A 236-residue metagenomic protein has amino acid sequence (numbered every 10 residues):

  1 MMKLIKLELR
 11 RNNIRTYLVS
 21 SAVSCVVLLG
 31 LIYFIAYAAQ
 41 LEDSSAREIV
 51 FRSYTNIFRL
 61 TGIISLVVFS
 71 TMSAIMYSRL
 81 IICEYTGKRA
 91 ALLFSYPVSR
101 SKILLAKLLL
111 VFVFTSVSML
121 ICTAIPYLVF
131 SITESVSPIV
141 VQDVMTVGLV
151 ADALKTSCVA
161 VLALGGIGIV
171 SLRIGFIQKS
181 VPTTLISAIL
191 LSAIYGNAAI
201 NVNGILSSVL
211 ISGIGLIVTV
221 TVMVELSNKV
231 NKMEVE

Functional and structural regions predicted by a protein language model:
M1-C25: Aromatic- and glycine-rich beta-strand/loop motifs that create alpha-glucan
Y17-L18, S99-R100, L104-L105, S180-L185 (+1 more regions): Membrane-helix interface segments
S21-S24, I32, S207-E236: Alpha-helical transmembrane segments of multi-pass membrane transporters/translocases
S21-V27, P182-Y195, S212-G215: Central hydrophobic cores of alpha-helical transmembrane segments in multi-pass integral membrane proteins
G30, I169-R173, A193-N197, V220 (+1 more regions): Alpha-helical transmembrane segments of multipass membrane proteins
G30-L41, S45-I75, A106-L172: Secretory targeting signals
L80-F112: Helix-loop-helix units of permease transmembrane domains in multi-pass membrane transporters, especially ABC
L162-A193: Functionally important transmembrane alpha-helices
